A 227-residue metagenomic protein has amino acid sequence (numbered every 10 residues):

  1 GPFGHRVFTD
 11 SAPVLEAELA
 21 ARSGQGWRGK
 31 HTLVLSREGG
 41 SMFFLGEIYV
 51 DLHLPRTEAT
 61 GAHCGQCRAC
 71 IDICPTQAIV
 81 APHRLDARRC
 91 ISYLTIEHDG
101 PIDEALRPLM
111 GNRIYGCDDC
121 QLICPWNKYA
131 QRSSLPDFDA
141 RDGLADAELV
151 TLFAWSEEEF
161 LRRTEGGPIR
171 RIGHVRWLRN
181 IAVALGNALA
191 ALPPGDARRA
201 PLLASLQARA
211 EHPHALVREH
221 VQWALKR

Functional and structural regions predicted by a protein language model:
G1-G143: Catalytic cores of enzyme domains
N112, V150, A182-V183, Q207: Amphipathic alpha-helical repeat scaffolds
F138-A145, L189, P193: Helix-coil-helix junctions within alpha-helical repeat/solenoid scaffolds
R141-V175, A182: Alpha-helical adaptor scaffolds
F160-R163, P193-A210: Amphipathic alpha-helical scaffolding segments comprising HEAT/armadillo-like alpha-solenoid repeats
P168-I172, A208-L216: Short coil turns that connect the paired helices of HEAT/ARM alpha-solenoid repeats
W177, L216-R218: Positions within the helices of HEAT/ARM-like alpha-solenoid repeats
N180, A184-N187, A191, H220-R227: Core register positions within helices of long alpha-helical scaffolds
